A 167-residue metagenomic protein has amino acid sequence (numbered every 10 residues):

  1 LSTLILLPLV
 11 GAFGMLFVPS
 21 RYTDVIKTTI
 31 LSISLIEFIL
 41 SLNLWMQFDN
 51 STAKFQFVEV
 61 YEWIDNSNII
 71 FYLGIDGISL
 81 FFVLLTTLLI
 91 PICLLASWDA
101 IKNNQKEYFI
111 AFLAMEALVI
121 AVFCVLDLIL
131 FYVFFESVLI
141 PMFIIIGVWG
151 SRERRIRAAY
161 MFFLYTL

Functional and structural regions predicted by a protein language model:
L1-L7, I75-T86, L128-P141: Structural signature of hydrophobic alpha-helical transmembrane segments
T3, V25-T28, S79-F81, E107 (+3 more regions): Residue-level recognition of membrane-helix boundary sites in multi-pass small-molecule transporters
T3-R21: N-terminal signal-anchor/start-transfer transmembrane helix
I5-P8, I30-I33, T86, F112 (+2 more regions): Residue-level recognition of transmembrane alpha-helices in multi-pass small-molecule transporters/permeases
V10-A12, I90, A114-I120: Hydrophobic, membrane-inserted alpha-helices
G11-F17, I92-C93, I140-W149: Juxtamembrane transmembrane-helix termini
M15-I110: Transmembrane helix-loop-helix hairpins at membrane boundaries of multipass inner-membrane proteins
R21-T23, A114, L118-L167: Alpha-helical multi-pass transmembrane bundles of energy-transducing inner-membrane proteins
